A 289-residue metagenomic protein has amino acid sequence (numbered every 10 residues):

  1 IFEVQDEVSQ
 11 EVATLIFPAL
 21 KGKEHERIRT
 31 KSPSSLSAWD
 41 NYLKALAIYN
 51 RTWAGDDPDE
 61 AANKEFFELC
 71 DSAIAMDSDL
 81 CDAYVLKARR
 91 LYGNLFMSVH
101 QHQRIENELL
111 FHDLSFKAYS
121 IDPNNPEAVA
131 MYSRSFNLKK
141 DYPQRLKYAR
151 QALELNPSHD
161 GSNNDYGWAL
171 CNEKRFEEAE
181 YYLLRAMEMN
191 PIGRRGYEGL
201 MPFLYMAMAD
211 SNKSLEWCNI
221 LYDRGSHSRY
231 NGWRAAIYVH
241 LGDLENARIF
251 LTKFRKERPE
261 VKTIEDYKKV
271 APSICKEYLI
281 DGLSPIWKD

Functional and structural regions predicted by a protein language model:
I1-E65: Catalytic-center loop of serine/cysteine hydrolases
V4, A83-K87, N246: Residue-level detector of well-ordered alpha-helical segments, enriched for hydrophobic/aromatic packing positions
D6, Q10, F67, L109-H112 (+2 more regions): Generic alpha-helical structural signal
E11-A19, K23, L69-S72, M76 (+2 more regions): Structured segments of extracytoplasmic/periplasmic soluble domains in secreted or envelope-associated proteins
P18-I28, F111, R145, A179-Y181 (+1 more regions): Repeat-mediated protein-protein interaction surfaces in helical alpha-solenoids
D40-S158, D165-N172, I192-E198, K262-A271: Short coil/linker segments at helix-helix boundaries
Y132, F136, P143-D289: Alpha-helical protein-protein interaction modules
